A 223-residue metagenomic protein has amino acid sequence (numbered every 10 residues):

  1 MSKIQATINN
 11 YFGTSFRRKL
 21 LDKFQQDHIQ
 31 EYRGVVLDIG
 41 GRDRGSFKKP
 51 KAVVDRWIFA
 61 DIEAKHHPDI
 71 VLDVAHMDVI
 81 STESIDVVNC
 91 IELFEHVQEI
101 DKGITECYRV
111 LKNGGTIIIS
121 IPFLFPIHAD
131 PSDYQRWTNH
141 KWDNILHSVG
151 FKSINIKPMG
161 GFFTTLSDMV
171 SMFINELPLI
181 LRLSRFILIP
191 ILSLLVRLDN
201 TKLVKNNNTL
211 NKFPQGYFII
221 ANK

Functional and structural regions predicted by a protein language model:
M1-E83, V87, K212-Y217: Conserved N-terminal segment of class I S-adenosyl-L-methionine
D38, C90, I119: Redox-cofactor binding/interface segments in oxidoreductases and associated redox assembly factors
A52, Q98, K112: Short conserved AdoMet
S84, G114-G115: Surface-exposed loop/turn positions
V87-L93: A short beta-strand submotif of the Rossmann-like class I SAM-dependent methyltransferase core that lines
Q98-K102, E106, T116-N222: S-adenosyl-L-methionine-dependent methyltransferase catalytic module, highlighting the catalytic core
